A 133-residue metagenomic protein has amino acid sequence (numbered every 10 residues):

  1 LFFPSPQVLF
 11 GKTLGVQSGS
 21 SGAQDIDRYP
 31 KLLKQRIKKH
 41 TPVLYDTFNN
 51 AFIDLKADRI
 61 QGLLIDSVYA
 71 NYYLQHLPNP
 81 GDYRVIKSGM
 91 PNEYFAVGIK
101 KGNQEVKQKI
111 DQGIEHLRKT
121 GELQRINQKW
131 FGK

Functional and structural regions predicted by a protein language model:
L1-K133: Proline/Glycine/Serine-rich low-complexity intrinsically disordered segments that serve as flexible stalks/linkers
